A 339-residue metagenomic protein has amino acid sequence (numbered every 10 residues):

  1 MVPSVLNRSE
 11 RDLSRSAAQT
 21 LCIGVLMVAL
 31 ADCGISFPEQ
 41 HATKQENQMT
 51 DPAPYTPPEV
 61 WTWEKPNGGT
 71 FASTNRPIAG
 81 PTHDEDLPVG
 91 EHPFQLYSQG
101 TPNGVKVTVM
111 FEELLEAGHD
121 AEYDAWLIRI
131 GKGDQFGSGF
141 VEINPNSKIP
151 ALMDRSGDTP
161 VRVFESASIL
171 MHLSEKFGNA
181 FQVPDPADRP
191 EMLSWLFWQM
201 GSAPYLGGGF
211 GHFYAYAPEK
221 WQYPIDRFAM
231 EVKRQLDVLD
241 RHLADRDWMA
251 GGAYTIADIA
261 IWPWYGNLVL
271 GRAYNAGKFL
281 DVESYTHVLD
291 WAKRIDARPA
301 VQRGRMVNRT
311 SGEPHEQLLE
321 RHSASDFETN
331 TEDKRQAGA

Functional and structural regions predicted by a protein language model:
V2-N7: Extreme N-terminal basic, low-complexity initiation segments that serve as generic localization/processing leaders
V25, A31, I35-Q48: Short, Lys/Arg-enriched N-terminal segments with co-localized hydrophobic residues within the first ~10-30 amino acids
E46-D226, K233, N330-A339: GST-like domain detector, emphasizing the conserved glutathione-binding G-site in the N-terminal thioredoxin-like
T50-Y55, V183, E191-P299: GST-like fold's C-terminal all-alpha helical module
G312-A339: Acidic/histidine-enriched, glycine/proline-rich intrinsically disordered or flexible terminal extensions
